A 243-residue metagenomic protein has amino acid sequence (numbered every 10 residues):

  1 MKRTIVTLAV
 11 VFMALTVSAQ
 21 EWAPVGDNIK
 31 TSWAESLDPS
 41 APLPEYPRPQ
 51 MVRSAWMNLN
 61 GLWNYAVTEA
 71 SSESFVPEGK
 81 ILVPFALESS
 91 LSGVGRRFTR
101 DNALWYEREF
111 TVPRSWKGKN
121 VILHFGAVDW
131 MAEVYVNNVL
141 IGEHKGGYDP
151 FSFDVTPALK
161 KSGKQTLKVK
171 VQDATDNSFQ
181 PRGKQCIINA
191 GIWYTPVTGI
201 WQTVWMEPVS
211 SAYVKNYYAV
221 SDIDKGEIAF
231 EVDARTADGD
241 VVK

Functional and structural regions predicted by a protein language model:
K2-L8: Sec-dependent signal peptide recognition, specifically the positively charged N-region followed immediately by
V10-S18: Hydrophobic h-region of N-terminal signal peptides that target proteins for export in Gram-negative bacteria
Q20-W56: N-terminal pre-domain segments of enzymes
G61-P84: Predominantly extracellular/luminal regions of secreted and cell-surface proteins, especially disulfide-bonded
N64-T68, R96-R97, D101-N216, A237: Accessory beta-strand-rich segments of carbohydrate-active enzymes
S72-F75, Q180, V241-K243: Beta-strand acidic-aromatic groove motif in beta-rich domains, primarily in extracellular
V136, G226-K243: Beta-strand-rich binding/interaction modules
V220-G226: Short, solvent-exposed loop/linker segments at the N-terminal edge of repeated beta-sheet extracellular domains
